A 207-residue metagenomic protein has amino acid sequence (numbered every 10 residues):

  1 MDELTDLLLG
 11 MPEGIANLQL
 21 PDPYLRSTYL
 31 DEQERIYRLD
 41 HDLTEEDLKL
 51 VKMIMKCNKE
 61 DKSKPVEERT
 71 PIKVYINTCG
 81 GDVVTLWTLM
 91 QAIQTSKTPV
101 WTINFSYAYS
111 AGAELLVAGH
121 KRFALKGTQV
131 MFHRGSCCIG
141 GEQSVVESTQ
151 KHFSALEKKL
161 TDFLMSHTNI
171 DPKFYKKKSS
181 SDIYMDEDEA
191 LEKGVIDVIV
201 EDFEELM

Functional and structural regions predicted by a protein language model:
M1-A111, V117-M207: N-terminal organellar transit peptides
